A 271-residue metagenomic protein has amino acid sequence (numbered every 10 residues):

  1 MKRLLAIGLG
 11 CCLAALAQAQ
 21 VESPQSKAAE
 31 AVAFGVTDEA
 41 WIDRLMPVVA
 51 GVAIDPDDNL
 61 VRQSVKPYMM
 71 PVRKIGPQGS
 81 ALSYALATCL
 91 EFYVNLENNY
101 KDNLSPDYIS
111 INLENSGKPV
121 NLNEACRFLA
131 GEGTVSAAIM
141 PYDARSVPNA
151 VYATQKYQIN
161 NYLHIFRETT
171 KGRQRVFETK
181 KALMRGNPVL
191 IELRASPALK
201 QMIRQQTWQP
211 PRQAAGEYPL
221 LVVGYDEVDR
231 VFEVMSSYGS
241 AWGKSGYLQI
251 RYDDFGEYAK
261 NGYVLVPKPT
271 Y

Functional and structural regions predicted by a protein language model:
K2-I7: Sec-dependent signal peptide recognition, specifically the positively charged N-region followed immediately by
L9-G10, G79: Secreted/extracellular small peptides and ectodomain modules produced from precursors
G10-Q18: Hydrophobic h-region of N-terminal signal peptides that target proteins for export in Gram-negative bacteria
L16, L60, S245: Residue-level signal for pocket-adjacent positions within structured domains
Q20-N103, G117-A137, Y252, V266: Structured alpha-helical subdomains that flank or immediately precede key functional sites
V21-P24, E91, L113-M235, S240-Y271: Predominantly the structural core of cysteine protease catalytic domains
V61-R62, I109, M202: General secondary-structure edge motif
V65-P71, K101-L113, A153-L163: Short, conserved helix/loop micro-motifs enriched in His/Cys and acidic residues
